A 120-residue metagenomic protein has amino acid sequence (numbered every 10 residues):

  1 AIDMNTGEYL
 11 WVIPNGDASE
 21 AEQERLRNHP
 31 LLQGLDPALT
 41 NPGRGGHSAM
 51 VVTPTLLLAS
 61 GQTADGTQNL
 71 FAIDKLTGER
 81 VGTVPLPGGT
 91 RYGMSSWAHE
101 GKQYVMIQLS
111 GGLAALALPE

Functional and structural regions predicted by a protein language model:
A1-N15: Carboxylate/His-rich catalytic cores and anion/metal-binding grooves
I2-D3, G43, G66, D74 (+2 more regions): Active-site-proximal structural scaffolding
M4-N5, D74-T77, P119-E120: Short loop/turn segments that connect beta-strands within beta-propeller blades
G16-S48, T77-H99: Conserved blade-ending motifs and adjacent loop-strand segments that build the rim/top face of beta-propeller domains
P42-A64, T90-L113: Repeat-blade elements of multi-bladed beta-propeller folds
L57, G66-Q68, G78: Core catalytic ATP-binding domain of two-component histidine kinases
N69-F71, G112-A114: A short loop-to-beta-strand structural motif that recurs across blades of beta-propeller domains
